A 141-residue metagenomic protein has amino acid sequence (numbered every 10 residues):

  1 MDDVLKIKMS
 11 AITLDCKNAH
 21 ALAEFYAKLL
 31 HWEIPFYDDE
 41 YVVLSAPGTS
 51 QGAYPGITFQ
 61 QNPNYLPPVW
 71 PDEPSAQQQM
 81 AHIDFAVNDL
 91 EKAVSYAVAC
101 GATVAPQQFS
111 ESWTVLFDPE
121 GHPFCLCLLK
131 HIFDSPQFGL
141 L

Functional and structural regions predicted by a protein language model:
D2-M9, H31-H82, V94-P119, L129-L141: Vicinal oxygen chelate
T13-D15, D84-A86: Short hydrophobic/aromatic beta-strand micro-patches that form the beta-sheet surface supporting nucleotide- or nucleic
A19-H20, Y41: Alpha-helix N-cap/helix-start and coil->helix boundary motif
Y26: Terminal peptide-recognition signature
